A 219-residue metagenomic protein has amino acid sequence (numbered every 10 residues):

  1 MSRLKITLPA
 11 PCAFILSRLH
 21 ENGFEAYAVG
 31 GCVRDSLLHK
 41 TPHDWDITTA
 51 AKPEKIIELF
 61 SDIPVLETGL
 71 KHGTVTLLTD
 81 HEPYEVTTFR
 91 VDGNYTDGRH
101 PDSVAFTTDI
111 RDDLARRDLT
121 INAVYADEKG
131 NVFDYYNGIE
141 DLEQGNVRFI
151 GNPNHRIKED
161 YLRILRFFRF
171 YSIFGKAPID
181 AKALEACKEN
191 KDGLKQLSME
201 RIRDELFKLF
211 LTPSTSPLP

Functional and structural regions predicted by a protein language model:
M1-P219: Catalytic cores of the polymerase beta-like nucleotidyltransferase superfamily and closely associated nucleotide
